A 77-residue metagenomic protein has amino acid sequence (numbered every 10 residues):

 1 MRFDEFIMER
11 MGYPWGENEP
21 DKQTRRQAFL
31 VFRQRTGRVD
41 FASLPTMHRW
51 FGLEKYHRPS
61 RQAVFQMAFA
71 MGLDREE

Functional and structural regions predicted by a protein language model:
M1-R35: A short, Lys/Arg-rich alpha-helix, primarily the initiator
R2, F6, A42, P59-Q62: Alpha-helix N-cap/N′ positions at the starts of helices
M11, T36-D40, M71: A broad structural signal for alpha-helix termini and local helix breaks/kinks
R38-P59: Recognition helix of helix-turn-helix/homeodomain-like DNA-binding domains that insert into the DNA major groove
E54-A70: Short, basic-rich loop-to-helix N-cap that marks the start of a DNA-contacting helix
G72-E77: Short C-terminal boundary/hinge segments that cap the last helix of small helical domains
